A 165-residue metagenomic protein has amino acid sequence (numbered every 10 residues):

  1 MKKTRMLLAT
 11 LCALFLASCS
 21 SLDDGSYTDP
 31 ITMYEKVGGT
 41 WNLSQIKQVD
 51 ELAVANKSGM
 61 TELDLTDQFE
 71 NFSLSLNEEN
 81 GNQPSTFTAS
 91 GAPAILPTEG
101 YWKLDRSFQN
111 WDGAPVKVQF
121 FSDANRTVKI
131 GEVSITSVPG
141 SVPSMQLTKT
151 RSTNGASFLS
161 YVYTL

Functional and structural regions predicted by a protein language model:
M1-L8: Bacterial N-terminal signal peptides that target proteins for export
F15-S18: C-terminal motif of bacterial Sec signal peptides marking the signal peptidase cleavage site
S20-P97, D105-L165: Lipid interaction determinants
